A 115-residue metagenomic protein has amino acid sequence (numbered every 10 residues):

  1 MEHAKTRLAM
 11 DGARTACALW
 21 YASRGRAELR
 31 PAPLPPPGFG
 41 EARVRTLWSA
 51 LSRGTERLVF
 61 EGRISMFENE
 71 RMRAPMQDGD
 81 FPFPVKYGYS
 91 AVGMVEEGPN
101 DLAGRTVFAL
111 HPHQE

Functional and structural regions predicted by a protein language model:
M1-G12: Short, low-complexity, intrinsically disordered N-terminal peptides in bacterial proteins
T6, R30-L34: Generic detection of short hydrophobic beta-strand segments and adjacent strand-loop junctions
G12-A18: Short structural boundary motif marking the start of a folded domain
S23-G25, G38: Residue-level recognition of beta-strand termini and adjacent short loop/turns
G25, Q114-E115: Glycine-centered loop/turn positions within well-structured domains that cap or flank conserved ligand/cofactor-binding
G25-R30, S52-T55: Short N-terminal binding/cap micro-motifs at the start of the first secondary-structure element
P35-L51, V59-Q114: Glycine-rich beta-strand-centered segment in the early N-terminal region that forms part of a ligand/cofactor-binding
